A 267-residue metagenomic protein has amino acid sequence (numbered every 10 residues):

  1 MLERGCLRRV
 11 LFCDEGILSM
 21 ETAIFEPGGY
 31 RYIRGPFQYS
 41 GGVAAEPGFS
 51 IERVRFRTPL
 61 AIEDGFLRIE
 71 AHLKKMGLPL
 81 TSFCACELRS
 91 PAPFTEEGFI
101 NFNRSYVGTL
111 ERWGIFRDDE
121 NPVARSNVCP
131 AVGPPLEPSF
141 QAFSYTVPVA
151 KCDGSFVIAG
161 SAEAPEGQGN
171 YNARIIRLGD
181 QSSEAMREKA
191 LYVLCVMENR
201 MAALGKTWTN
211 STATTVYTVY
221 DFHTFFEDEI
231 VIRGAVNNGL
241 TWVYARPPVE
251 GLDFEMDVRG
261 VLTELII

Functional and structural regions predicted by a protein language model:
L2-R4: Extreme N-terminal basic, low-complexity initiation segments that serve as generic localization/processing leaders
G16-I267: Short, polar/acidic, helix-capping and beta-turn segments at strand->helix junctions that line the mouths
